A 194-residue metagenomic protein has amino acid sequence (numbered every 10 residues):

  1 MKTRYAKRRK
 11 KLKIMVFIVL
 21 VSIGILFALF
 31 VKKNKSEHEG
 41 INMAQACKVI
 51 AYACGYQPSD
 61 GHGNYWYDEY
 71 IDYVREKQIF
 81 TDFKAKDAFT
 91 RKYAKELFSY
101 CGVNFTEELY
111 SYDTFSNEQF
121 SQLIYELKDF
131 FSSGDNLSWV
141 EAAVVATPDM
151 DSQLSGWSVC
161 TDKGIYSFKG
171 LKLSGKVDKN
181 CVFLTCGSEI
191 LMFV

Functional and structural regions predicted by a protein language model:
K2-K172: N-terminal propeptides
K163, G187-S188: Residue-level signal for tight coil/turn positions that link beta-strands
K172-F183, G187: Short nucleic-acid-contacting surface segments enriched for D/E, G, S/T with interspersed K/R
E189-V194: OB-fold/S1-family single-stranded nucleic acid-binding modules
